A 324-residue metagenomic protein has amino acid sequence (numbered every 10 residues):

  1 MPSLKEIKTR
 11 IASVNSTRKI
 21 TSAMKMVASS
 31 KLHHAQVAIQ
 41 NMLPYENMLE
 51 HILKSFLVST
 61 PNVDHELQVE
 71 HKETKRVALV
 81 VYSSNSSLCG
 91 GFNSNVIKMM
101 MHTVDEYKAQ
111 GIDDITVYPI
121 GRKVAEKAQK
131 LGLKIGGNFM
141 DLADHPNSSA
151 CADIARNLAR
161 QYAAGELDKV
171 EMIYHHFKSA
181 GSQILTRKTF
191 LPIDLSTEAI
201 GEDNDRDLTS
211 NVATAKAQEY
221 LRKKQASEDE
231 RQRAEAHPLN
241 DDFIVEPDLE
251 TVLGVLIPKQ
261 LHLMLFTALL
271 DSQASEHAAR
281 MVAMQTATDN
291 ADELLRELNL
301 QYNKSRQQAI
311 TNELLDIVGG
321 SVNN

Functional and structural regions predicted by a protein language model:
M1-N324: C-terminal beta-strand-loop-alpha-helix "lid" module of Rossmann-like NAD(P)-dependent dehydrogenases
